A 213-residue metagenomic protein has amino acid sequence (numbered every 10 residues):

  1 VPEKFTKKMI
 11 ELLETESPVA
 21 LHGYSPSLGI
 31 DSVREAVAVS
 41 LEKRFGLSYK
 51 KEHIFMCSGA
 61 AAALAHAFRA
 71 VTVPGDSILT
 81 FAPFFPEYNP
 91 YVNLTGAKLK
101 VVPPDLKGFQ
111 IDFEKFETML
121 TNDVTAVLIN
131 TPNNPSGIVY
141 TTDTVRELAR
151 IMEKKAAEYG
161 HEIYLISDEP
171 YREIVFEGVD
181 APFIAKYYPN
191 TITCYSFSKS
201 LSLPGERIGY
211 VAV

Functional and structural regions predicted by a protein language model:
V1-S58: N-terminal small-domain helix-loop-helix segment of the aminotransferase-like
Y49-I54, G75-S77, D123, H161-E162 (+1 more regions): Short acidic capping loops at alpha-helix termini that bridge into adjacent secondary structure
A60-A65, F84-Y88: Conserved coil-to-alpha-helix start sites within the AMP-binding
A70-V92: Conserved PLP-anchoring active-site segment centered on the Schiff-base-forming lysine
N93-K100: A short helix-loop-beta submotif of the ANL/AMP-binding
L106-E177: Active-site phosphate-binding strand-loop segment of PLP-dependent enzymes
E173, F183-V213: Active-site PLP attachment segment
